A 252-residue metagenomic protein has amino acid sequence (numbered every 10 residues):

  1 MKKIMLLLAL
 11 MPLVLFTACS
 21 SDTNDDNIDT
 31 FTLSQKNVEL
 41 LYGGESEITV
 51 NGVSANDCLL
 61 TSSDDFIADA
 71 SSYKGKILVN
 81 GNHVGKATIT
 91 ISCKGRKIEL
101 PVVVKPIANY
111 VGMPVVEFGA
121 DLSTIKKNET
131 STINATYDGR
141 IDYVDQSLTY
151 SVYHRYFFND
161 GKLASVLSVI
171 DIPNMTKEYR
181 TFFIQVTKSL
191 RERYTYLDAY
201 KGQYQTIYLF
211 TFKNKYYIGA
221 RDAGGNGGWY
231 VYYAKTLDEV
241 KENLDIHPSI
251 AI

Functional and structural regions predicted by a protein language model:
M1-I4: Positively charged n-region of N-terminal signal peptides that target proteins for export
L6-L10: Sec-dependent N-terminal signal peptides
L15-A18: C-terminal motif of bacterial Sec signal peptides marking the signal peptidase cleavage site
S20-G112, N128, Y204-I207: Extracytoplasmic soluble-region selector
M113-A120: N-terminal "mature-domain start" segment
A120-I252: A cross-family detector of function-defining hotspots
